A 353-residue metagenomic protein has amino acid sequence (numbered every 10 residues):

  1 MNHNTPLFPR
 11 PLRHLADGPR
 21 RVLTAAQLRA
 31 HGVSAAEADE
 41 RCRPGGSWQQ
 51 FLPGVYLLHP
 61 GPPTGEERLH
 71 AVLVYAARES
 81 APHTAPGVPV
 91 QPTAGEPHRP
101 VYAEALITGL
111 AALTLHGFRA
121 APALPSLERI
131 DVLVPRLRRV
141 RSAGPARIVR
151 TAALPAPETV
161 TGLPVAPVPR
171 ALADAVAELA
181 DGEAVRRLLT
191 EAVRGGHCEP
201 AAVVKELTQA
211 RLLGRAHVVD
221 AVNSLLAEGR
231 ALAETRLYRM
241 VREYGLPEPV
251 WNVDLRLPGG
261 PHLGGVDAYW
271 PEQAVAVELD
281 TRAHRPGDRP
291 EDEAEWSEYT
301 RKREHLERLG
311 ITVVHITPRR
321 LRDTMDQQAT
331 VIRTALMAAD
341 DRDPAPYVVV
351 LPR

Functional and structural regions predicted by a protein language model:
M1-G214, M337-R353: Short gly/ser-rich loop at a beta-strand->alpha-helix junction or flexible surface loop bordering the NTP-binding
N2-L7, P19, S34-E37, V193-R353: Surface segments flanking catalytic/ligand-binding clefts of nucleic-acid enzymes
